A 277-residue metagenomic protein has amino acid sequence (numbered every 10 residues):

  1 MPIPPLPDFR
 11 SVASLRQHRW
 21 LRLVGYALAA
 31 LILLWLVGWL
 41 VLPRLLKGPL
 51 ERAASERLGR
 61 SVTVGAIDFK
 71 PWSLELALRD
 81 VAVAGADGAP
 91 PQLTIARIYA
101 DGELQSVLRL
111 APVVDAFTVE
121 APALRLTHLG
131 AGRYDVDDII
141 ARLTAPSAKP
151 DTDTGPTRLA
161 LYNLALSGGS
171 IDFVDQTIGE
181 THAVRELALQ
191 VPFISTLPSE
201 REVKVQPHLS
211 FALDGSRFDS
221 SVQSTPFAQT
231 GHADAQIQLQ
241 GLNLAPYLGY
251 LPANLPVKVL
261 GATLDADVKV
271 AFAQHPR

Functional and structural regions predicted by a protein language model:
P2-A13, R60, D80-I194, V257-V259 (+1 more regions): Secondary-structure transition motifs
P2-G59, L124: N-terminal type II signal-anchor transmembrane helix that functions as the membrane-insertion/stop-transfer segment
L15, R19, V107-P112, T177-L264: Interface amphipathic segments
R57-A84: Short extracytoplasmic
T63, E75-D80, R97-Y99, A116-T118 (+7 more regions): Beta-strand secondary-structure signal
I67, W72-L74, E103, P122 (+3 more regions): Beta-strand-connecting loop/turn residues
D68-P71, G102-L108, F193-S195, S224-A228 (+1 more regions): Short, low-complexity Ser/Thr-rich regulatory SLiMs
K258-R277: Transmembrane beta-barrel wall of Gram-negative outer-membrane proteins
